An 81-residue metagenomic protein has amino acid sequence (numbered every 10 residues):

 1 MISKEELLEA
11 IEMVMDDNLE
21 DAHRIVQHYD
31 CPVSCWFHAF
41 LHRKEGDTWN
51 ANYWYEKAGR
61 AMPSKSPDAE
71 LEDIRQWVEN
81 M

Functional and structural regions predicted by a protein language model:
M1-K4, R24-H28: TPR-adjacent "capping" and linker segments in tetratricopeptide-repeat scaffold/adaptor proteins
L7, V14, L19, V26-Q27 (+2 more regions): Inward-facing hydrophobic residues that define packing positions of alpha-helical scaffold repeats
A22, S34-W36: Transmembrane beta-strand segments that form the barrel wall of outer-membrane beta-barrel proteins
D30-P32, K44-K65: TPR/TPR-like (Sel1-like) alpha-helical repeat modules
S64-M81: Terminal, low-structured helical/coil segments at or just beyond the last alpha-helical repeat
